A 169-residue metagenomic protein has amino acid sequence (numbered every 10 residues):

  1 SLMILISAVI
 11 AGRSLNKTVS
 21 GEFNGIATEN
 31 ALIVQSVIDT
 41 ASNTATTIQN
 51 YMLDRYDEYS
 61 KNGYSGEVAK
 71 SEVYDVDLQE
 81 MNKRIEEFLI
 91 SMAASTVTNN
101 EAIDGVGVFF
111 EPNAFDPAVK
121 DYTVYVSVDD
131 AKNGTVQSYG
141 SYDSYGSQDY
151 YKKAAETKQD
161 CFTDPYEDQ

Functional and structural regions predicted by a protein language model:
L2-K83, A102: Juxtamembrane extracytoplasmic/periplasmic/luminal helical "stalk" adjacent to the first N-terminal
E29-L32, F88-S95: Short alpha-helical segments and helix-capping/turn motifs at coil-helix boundaries
A41, I85-M92, A102, S147-Y150: Stable alpha-helical elements in mature extracytoplasmic
V76-E80, T96-Q169: Extracellular/periplasmic ligand-sensing ectodomains of membrane signal-transduction proteins
